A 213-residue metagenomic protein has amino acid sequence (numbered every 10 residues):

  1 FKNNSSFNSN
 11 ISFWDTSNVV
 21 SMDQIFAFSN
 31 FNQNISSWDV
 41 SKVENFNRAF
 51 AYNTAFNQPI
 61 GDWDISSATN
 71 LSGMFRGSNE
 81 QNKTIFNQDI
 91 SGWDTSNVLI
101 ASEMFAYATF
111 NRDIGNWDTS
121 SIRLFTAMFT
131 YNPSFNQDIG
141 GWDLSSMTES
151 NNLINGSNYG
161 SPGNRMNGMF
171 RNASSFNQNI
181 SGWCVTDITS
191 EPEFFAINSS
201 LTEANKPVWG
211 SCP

Functional and structural regions predicted by a protein language model:
F1-P213: Negatively charged
